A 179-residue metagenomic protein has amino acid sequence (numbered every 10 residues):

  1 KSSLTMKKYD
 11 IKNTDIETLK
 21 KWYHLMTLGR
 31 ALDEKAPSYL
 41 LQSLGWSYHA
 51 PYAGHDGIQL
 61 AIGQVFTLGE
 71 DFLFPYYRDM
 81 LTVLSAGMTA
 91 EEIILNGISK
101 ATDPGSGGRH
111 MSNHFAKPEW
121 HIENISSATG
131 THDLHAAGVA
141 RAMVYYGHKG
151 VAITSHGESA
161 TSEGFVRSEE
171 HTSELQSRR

Functional and structural regions predicted by a protein language model:
K1-Y48: Cofactor-/ligand-binding subdomain signature composed of acidic, glycine-rich, tryptophan-containing flexible loops
E34-E169, S173: Cofactor-binding active-site loop characterized by glycine-rich and histidine/acidic residues
E174-R179: Short "domain-exit" segments at the C-terminal end of structured domains
